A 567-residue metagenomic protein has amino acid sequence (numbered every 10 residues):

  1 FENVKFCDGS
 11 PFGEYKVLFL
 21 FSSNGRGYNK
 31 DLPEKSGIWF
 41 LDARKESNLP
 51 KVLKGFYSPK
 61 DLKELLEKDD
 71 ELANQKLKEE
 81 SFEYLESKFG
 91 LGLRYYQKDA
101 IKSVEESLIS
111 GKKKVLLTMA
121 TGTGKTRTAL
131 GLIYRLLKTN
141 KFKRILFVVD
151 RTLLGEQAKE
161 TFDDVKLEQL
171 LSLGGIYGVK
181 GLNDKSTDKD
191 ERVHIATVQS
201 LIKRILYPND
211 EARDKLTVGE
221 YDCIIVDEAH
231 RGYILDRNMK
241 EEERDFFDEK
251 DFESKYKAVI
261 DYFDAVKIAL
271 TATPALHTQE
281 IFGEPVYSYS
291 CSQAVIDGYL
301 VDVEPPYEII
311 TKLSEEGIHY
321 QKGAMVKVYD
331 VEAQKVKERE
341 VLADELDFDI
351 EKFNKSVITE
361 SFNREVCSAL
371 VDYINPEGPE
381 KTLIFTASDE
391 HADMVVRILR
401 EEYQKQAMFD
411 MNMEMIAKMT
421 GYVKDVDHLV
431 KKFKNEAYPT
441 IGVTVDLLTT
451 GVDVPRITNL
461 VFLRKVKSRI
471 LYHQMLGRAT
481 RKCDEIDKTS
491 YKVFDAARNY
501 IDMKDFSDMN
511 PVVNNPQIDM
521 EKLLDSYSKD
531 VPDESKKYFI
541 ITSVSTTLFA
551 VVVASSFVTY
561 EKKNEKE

Functional and structural regions predicted by a protein language model:
F1-R144, L153, Q157-Q169, D190-V193 (+4 more regions): ATP-dependent helicase/translocase motor core
C7-S10, S200, F246, F409 (+1 more regions): Conserved RecA-like P-loop NTPase helicase motor core
K78-G90, S103, L346-I358, A369 (+1 more regions): Long, largely alpha-helical accessory region at the distal end of helicase-like NTP-driven motors
L117-T118, K143-R151, E380-S388: Conserved RecA-like ASCE P-loop NTPase motor core of nucleic-acid helicases/translocases
R192, Q334-K337, E345-G442: Conserved C-terminal RecA-like helicase domain
V193-K255, T444-V445: Conserved RecA-like ASCE ATPase "motif II neighborhood" in helicase/translocase motors
I234-E316: Post-DEXD/H (motif II) to motif III coupling segment of the RecA-like Helicase ATP-binding lobe
Q279-P379: Interdomain helical connector at the RecA1-RecA2 junction of SF1/SF2 helicase-like NTPases
